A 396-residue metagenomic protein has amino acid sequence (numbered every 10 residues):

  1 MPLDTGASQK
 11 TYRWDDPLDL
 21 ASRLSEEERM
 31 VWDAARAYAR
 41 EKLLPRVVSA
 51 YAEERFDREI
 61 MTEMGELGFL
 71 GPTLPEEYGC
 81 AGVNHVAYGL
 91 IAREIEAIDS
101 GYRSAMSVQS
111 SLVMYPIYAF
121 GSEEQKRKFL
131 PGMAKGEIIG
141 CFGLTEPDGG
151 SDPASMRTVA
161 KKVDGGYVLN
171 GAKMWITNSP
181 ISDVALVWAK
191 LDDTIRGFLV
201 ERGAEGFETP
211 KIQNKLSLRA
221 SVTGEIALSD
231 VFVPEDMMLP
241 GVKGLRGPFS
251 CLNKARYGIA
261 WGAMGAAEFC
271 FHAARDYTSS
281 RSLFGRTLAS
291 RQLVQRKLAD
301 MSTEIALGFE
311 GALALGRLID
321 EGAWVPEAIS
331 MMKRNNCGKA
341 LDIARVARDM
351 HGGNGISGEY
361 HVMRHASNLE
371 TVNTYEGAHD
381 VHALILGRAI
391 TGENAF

Functional and structural regions predicted by a protein language model:
M1-I98, A105-V108, F120-Q125, G132-E137 (+3 more regions): Alpha-helical interface subdomain recognition
V83-N84, D152-A154, N178-S182, R219-S221 (+1 more regions): Short glycine/proline-enriched turns and hinge-like loops at secondary-structure junctions
M114-F120, F142-G143: Flexible, glycine-rich active-site loops centered on histidine and acidic residues that chelate a metal or position
M133, D148-S151, W175-N178, K190 (+1 more regions): Short Gly/Pro-enriched turn/cap motifs at secondary-structure boundaries
G136-L144: A short, Trp-centered hydrophobic/proline-enriched beta-strand micro-motif
S155, G203-F232: Flexible, small-/acidic-enriched active-site or ligand-binding loops
R157, G166, N170-T209: A short core secondary-structure module
G224-S250: A short, charged helix-loop
